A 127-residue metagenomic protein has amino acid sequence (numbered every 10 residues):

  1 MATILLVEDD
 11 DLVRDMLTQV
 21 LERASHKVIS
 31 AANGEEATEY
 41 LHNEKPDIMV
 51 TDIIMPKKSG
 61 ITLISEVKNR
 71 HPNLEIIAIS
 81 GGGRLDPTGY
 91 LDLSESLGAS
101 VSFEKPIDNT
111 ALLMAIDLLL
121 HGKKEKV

Functional and structural regions predicted by a protein language model:
D10-I29, L97: Two-component/phosphorelay signaling modules centered on CheY-like receiver
N33-E36, S59-T62: Acidic catalytic/metal-coordinating carboxylates
H42-E44, V67-L74, L97: Conserved phosphotransfer cores of two-component systems
D52: Active-site residues of response regulator receiver
M55: Receiver (REC) domain active-site loop signature in two-component systems and cognate sites in sensor histidine kinases
T62, G83-F103: Alpha4 helix (beta4-alpha4-beta5 surface) of REC/receiver domains from two-component response regulators
N73-D86: A short, hydrophobic beta-strand element within the central beta-sheet of small alpha/beta folds
E104-L118: C-terminal output helix
